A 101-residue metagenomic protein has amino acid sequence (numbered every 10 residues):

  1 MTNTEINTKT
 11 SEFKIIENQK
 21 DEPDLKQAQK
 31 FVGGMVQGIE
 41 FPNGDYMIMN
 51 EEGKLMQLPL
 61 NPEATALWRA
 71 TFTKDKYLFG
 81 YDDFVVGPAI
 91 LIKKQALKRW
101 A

Functional and structural regions predicted by a protein language model:
M1-A101: Short beta-rich binding modules
